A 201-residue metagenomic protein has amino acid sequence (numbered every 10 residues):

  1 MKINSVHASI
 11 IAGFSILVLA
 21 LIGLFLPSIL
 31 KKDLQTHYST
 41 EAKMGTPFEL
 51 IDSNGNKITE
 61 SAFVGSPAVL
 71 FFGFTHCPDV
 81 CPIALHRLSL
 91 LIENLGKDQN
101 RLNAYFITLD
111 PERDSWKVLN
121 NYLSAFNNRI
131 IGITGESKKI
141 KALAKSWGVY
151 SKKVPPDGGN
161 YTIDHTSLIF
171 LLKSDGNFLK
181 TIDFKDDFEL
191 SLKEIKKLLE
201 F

Functional and structural regions predicted by a protein language model:
M1-P47, F201: N-terminal targeting signals for export/organelle localization
K43-G45, P67, D164-T166: Short, small/polar residue-rich loop motifs at catalytic or cofactor-binding pockets
F48-A68, I92-L95: A short beta-strand-turn-helix
E60-A84, L88: Short active-site neighborhood of thiol/selenol oxidoreductases, capturing the structured segment around
S66-P67, I83-I107: Conserved helix-turn-beta segment immediately C-terminal to the redox Cys motif in thioredoxin-like folds
R101-D114, R129-K138: Thiol-based oxidoreductase modules, predominantly thioredoxin-like and allied folds used for disulfide exchange
N120-T166: Short, internal strand/loop/helix patches that form the active-site neighborhood or redox-interaction surface
D157-F201: Thiol-/selenol-based redox modules, centered on thioredoxin-like and closely related oxidoreductase domains
